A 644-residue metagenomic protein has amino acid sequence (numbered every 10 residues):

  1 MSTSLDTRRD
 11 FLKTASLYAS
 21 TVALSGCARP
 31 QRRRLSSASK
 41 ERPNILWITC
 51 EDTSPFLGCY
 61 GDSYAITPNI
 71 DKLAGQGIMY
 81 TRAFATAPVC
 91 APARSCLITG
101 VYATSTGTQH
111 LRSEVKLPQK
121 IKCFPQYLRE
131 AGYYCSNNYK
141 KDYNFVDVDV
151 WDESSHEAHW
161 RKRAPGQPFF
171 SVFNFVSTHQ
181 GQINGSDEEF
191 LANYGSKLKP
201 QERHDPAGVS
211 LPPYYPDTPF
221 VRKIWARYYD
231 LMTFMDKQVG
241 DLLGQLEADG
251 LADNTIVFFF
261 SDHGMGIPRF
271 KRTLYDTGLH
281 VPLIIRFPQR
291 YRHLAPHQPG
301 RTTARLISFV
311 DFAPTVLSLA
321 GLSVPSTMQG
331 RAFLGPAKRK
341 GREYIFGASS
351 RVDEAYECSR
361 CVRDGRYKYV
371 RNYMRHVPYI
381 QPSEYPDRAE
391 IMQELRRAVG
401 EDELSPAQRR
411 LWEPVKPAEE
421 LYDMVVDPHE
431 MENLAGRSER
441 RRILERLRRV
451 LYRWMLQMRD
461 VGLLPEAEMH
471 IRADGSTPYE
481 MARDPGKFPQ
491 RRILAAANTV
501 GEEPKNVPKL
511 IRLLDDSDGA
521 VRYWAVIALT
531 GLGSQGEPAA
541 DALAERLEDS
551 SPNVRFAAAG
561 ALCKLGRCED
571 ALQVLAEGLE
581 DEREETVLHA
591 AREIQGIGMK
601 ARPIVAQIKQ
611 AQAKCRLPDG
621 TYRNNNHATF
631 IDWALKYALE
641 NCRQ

Functional and structural regions predicted by a protein language model:
S2-E413, P428-R449: Formylglycine-dependent sulfatase
L12, S16, R34-L35, S39-P43 (+8 more regions): Long, internal low-complexity/basic segments
